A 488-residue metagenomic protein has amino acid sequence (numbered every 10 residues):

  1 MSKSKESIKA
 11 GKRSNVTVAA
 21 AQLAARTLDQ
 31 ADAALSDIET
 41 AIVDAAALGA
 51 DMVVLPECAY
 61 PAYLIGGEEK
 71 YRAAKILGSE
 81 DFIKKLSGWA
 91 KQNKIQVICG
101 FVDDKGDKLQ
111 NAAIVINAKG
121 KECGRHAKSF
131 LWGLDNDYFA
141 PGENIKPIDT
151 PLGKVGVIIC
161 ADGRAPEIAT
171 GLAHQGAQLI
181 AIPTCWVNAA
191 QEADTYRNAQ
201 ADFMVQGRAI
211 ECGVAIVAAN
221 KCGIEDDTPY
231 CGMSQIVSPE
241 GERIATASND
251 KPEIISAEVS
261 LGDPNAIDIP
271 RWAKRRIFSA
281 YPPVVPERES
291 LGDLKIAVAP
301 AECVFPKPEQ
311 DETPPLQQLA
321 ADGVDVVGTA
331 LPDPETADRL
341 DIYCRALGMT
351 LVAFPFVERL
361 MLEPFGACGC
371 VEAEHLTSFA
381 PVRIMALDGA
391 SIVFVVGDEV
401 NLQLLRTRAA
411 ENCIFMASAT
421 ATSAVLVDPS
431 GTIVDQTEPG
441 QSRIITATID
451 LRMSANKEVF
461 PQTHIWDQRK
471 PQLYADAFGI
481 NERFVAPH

Functional and structural regions predicted by a protein language model:
S2-M52, A181, E289-D322: N-terminal active-site segment of His-dependent metallophosphoesterases
K3-K5, K146-P147, G207-R208, A215-L294 (+2 more regions): C-terminal beta-strand edge segments of enzyme domains
K9-V18, P147-G156, A177-L179, E289-V298 (+1 more regions): Beta-strand-turn-beta hairpins that frame and shape the catalytic cleft of phosphate-ester-processing enzymes
V53, K154-I159, I180-A181, G366-E374 (+3 more regions): Short hydrophobic-aromatic micro-motifs
A59-I76, L109, A330-I342: Metal-dependent catalytic neighborhoods of phosphoester/phosphodiester hydrolases
I76-I98, G163-P252, V324, D333-P355 (+1 more regions): CN hydrolase (nitrilase-like) catalytic-core segments centered on the catalytic cysteine and neighboring Lys/Glu
K119, L152, E240-G241, F365 (+1 more regions): Residue-level recognition of short loop/turn positions
W132-K146, A161-A165, E358-R359, L376-A380 (+1 more regions): Active-site glycine-rich loop that binds ribose-phosphate moieties when present
